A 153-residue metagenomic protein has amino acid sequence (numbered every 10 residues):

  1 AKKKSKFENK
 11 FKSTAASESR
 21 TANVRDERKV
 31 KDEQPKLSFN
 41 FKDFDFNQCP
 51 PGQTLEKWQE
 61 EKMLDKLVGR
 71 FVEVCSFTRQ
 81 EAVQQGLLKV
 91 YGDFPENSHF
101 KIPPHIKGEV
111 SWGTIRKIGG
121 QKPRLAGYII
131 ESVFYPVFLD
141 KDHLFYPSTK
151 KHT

Functional and structural regions predicted by a protein language model:
A1-Q121, S132-T153: Basic, Lys/Arg-enriched alpha-helical interface segments
Y128-I129: Generic beta-strand structural signal
